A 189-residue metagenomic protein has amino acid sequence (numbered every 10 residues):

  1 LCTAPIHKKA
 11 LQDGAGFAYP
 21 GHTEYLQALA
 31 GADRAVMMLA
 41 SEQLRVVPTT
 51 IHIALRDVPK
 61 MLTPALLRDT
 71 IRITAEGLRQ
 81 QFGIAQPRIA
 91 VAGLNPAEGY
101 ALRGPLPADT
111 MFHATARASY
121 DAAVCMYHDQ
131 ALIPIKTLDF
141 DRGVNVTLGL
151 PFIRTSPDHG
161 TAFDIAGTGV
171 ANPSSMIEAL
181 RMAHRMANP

Functional and structural regions predicted by a protein language model:
L1-P189: Anion-binding alpha/beta catalytic cores of soluble intermediary-metabolism enzymes, centered on
